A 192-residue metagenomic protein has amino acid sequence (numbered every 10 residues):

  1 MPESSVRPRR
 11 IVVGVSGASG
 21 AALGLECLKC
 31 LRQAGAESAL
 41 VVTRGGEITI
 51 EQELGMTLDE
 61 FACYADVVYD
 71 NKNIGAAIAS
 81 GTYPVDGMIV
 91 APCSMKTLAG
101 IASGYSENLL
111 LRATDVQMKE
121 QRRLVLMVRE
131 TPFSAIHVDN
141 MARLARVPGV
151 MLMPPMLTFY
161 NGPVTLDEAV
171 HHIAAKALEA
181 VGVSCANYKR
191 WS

Functional and structural regions predicted by a protein language model:
M1-V125, E130-S192: A cross-family phosphate/adenosyl-ligand binding-site feature
